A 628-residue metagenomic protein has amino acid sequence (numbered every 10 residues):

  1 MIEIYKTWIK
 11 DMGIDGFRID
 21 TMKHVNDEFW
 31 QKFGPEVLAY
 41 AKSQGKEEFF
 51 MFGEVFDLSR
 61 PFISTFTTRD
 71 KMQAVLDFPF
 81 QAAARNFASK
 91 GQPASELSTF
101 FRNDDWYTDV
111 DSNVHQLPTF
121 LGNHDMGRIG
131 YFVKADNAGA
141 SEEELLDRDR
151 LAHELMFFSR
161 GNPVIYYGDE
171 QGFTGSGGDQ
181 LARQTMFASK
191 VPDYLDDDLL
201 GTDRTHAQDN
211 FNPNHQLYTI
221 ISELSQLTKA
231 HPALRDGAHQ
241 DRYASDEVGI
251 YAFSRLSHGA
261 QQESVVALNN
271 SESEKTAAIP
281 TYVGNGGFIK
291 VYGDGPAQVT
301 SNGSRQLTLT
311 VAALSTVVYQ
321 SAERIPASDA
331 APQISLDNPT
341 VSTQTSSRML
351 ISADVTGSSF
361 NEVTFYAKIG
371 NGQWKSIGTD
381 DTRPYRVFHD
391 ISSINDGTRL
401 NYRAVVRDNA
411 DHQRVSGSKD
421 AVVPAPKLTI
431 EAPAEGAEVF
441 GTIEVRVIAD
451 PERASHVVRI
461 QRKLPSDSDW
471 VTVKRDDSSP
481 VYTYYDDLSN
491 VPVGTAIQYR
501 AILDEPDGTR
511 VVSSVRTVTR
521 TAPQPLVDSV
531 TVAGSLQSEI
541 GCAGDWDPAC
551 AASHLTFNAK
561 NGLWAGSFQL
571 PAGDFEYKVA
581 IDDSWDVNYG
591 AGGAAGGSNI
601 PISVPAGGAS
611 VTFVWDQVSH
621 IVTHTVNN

Functional and structural regions predicted by a protein language model:
I4-K6, K10-N113, L117, E144-L146 (+6 more regions): Active-site-proximal helices and loops of the catalytic beta/alpha 8
T300-A331, V611-V622: C-terminal beta-strand-rich structural cap/linker in extracellular carbohydrate-active enzymes
V317, M349, T398-Y402, T495-Y499 (+2 more regions): Exposed beta-strand face motif in extracellular beta-rich ectodomains
S328-N338, A425-A432: Proline-enriched interdomain boundary motifs that mark the N-terminal boundary and often initiate the first structured
L350-G357, H389, V445-P451: Aromatic/hydrophobic beta-strand junction motif of beta-rich domains
T379-D381, Y385, D469-Y485, T521-D574 (+1 more regions): Aromatic-rich carbohydrate-binding modules that target alpha-glucans
R407-H412, D504-T509: Short, solvent-exposed loop/turn segments at the edges of extracellular beta-sandwich modules
